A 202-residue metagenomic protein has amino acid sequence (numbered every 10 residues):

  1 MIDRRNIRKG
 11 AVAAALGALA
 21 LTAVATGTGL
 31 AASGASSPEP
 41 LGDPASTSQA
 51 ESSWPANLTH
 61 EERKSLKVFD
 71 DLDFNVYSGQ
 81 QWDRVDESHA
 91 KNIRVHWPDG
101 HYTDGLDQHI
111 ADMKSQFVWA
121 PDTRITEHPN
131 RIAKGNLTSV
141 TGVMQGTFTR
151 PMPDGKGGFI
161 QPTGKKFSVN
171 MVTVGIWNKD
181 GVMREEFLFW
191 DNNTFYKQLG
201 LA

Functional and structural regions predicted by a protein language model:
I2-G17, L21-A202: C-terminal and inter-domain tail/linker signature
